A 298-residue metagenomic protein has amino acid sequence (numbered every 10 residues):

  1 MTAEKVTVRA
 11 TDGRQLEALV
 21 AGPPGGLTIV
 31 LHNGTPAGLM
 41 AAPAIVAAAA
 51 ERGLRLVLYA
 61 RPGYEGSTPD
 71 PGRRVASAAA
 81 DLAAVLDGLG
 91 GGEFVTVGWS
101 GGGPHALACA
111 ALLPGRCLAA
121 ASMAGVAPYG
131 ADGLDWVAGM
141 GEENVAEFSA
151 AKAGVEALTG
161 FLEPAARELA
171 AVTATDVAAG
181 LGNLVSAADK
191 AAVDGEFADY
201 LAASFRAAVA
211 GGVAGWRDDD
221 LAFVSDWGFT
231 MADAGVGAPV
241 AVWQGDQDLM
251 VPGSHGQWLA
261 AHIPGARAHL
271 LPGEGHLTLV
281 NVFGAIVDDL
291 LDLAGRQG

Functional and structural regions predicted by a protein language model:
M1-V20: N-terminal cap/lid segment of alpha/beta-hydrolase-fold proteins
R14-G66: Conserved HGGG/HGGXW glycine-rich cap/lid loop of the alpha/beta-hydrolase fold
S77-F94: Conserved acidic catalytic loop of the alpha/beta-hydrolase fold
E93-W136: Conserved hydrolase catalytic core segment
M140-T230: Alpha/beta-hydrolase
V236, V242-Q244: Short beta-strand/loop motif that positions the catalytic acidic residue of the alpha/beta-hydrolase fold
L249-H255: Conserved alpha/beta-hydrolase "acid-adjacent" motif
G265-G298: Catalytic active-site module of serine/aspartate enzymes centered on a nucleophile-bearing elbow/loop
